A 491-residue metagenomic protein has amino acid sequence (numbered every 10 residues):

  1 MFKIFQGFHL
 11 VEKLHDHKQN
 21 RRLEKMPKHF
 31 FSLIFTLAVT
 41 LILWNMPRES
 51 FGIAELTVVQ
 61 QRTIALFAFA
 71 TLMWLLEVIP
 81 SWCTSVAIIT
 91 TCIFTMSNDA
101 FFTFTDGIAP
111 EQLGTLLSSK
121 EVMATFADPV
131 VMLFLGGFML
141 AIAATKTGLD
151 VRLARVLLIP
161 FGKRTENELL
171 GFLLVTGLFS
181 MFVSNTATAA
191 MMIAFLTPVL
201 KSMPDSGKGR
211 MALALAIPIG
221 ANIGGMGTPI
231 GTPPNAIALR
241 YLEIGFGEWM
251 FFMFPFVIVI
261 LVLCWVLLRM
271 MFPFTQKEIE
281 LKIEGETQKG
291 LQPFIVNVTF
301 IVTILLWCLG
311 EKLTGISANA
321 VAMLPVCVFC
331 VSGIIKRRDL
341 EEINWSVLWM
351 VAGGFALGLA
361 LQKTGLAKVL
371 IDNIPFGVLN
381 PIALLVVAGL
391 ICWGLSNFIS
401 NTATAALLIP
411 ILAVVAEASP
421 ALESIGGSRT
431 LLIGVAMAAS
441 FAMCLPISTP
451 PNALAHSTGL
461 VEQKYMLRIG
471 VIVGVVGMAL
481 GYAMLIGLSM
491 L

Functional and structural regions predicted by a protein language model:
M1-L133, E248-D372, I472-M478, Y482-L491: Hydrophobic transmembrane alpha-helices of multi-pass small-molecule transporters
N20-E24, P198, S202-F274, L281-G285 (+1 more regions): Membrane-core helix-loop-helix motifs of multi-pass transport proteins
F69-L76, I142-P160, T197-P204, R269-T275 (+3 more regions): C-terminal ends of transmembrane helices
L72-P80, V175-S184, P218-I230, L306-G310 (+2 more regions): Transmembrane alpha-helix interface/packing and boundary motifs in multi-pass membrane proteins, characterized by
C83-A87, T91-G207, S346-L422: Membrane-embedded alpha-helical segments and adjacent helix-loop junctions characteristic of multi-pass solute
M139, L174-L178, A194-F195, L215-G225 (+7 more regions): Transmembrane helix-bundle signature of multi-pass membrane transporters/permeases
L242-E248, A413-R429, S489-L491: Helix-coil boundary and interhelical linker segments in multi-pass alpha-helical membrane proteins
V326-F329, S448-H456: Transmembrane alpha-helical segments of integral membrane proteins
